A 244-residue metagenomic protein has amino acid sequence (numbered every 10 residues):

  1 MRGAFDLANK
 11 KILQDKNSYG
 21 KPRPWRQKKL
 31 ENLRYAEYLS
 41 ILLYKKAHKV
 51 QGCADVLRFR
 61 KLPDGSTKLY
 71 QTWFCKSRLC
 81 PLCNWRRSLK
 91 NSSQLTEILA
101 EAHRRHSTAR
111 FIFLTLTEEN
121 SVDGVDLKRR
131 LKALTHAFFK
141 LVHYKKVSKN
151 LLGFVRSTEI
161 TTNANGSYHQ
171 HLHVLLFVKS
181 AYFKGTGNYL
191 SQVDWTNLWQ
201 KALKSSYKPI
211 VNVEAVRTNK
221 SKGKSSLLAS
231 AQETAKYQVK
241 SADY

Functional and structural regions predicted by a protein language model:
M1-Y70: N-terminal alpha-helical interaction blocks
K28, N32, L43-K46, S88 (+3 more regions): Intrinsic-disorder-associated interaction segments
L62-P63, H106, N163-N165: Short, ordered beta-strand-loop transition motifs
S77: Residues immediately within or flanking Cys/His clusters that coordinate Zn2+ in small zinc-binding modules
P81-W85: Short, cysteine/histidine-rich loop/knuckle motifs that typically chelate Zn2+
S88-G124: Short microdomains enriched in Cys/His and/or Lys/Arg
E119-K140, K145-Y244: Conserved His + Asp/Glu catalytic blocks
